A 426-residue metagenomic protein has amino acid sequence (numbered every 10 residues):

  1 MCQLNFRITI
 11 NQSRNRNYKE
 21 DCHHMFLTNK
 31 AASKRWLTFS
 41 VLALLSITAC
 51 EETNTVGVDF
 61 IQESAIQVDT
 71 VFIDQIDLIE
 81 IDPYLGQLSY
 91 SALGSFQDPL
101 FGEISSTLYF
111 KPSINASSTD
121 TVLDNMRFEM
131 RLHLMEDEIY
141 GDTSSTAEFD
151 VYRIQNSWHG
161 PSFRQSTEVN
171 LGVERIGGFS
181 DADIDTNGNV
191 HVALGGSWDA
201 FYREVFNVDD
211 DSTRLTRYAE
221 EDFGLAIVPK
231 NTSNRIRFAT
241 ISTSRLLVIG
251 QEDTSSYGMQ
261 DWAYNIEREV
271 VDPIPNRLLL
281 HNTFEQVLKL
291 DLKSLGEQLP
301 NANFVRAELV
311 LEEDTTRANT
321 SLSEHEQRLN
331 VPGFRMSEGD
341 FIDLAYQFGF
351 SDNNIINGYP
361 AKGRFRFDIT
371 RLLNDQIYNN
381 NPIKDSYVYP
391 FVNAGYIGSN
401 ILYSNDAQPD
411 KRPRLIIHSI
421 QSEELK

Functional and structural regions predicted by a protein language model:
Q3-W36, S40, I47-K426: Secreted, disulfide-rich extracellular signaling modules
